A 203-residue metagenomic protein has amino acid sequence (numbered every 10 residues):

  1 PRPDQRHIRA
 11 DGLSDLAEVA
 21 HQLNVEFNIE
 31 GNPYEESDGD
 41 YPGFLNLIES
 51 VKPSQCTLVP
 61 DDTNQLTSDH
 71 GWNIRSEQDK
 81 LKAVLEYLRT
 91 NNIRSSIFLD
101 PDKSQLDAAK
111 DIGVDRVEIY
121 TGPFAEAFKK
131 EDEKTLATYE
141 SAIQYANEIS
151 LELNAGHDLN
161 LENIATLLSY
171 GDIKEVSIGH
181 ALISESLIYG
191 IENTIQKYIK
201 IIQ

Functional and structural regions predicted by a protein language model:
P1-D4, E30-E36, D61-T63, D100-D102 (+4 more regions): Active-site beta-loop-alpha junctions enriched in small/polar residues
P1-E18, P60-N73, T121-K130, S186: Glycine-rich, proline-tolerant flexible connector loops at the mouths of alpha/beta enzymes
Q5-G31, I74-S96, D132-A155, L161 (+1 more regions): Alpha-helix-loop-beta-strand connector modules within alpha/beta enzyme cores
R9-N24, L45-P53, E86, T90 (+2 more regions): Acidic (Asp/Glu)-rich catalytic clusters
V25-G31, S54-L58, S95-I97, V117-I119 (+2 more regions): Hydrophobic faces of well-ordered beta-strands that scaffold small-molecule active sites in alpha/beta enzyme cores
E36-S50, D102-I112, A155, L159-I173: Catalytic cores of alpha/beta
S68-H70, E131-D132, E185-Q203: C-terminal helical cap(s) of enzyme catalytic domains, especially alpha/beta-barrels
R94-A146: Histidine/lysine/aspartate-rich catalytic loop segments that bind and position anionic ligands
